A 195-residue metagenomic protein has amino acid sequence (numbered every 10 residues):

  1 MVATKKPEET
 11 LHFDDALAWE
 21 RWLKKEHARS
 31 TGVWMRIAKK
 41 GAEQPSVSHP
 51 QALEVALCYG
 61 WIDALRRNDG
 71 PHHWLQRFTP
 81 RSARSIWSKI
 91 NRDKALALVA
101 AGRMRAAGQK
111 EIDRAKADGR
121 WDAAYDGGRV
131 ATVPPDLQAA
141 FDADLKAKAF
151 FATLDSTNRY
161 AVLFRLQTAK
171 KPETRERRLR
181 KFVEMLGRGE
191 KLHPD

Functional and structural regions predicted by a protein language model:
M1-D195: Charge-dense, helix-prone N-terminal extensions
